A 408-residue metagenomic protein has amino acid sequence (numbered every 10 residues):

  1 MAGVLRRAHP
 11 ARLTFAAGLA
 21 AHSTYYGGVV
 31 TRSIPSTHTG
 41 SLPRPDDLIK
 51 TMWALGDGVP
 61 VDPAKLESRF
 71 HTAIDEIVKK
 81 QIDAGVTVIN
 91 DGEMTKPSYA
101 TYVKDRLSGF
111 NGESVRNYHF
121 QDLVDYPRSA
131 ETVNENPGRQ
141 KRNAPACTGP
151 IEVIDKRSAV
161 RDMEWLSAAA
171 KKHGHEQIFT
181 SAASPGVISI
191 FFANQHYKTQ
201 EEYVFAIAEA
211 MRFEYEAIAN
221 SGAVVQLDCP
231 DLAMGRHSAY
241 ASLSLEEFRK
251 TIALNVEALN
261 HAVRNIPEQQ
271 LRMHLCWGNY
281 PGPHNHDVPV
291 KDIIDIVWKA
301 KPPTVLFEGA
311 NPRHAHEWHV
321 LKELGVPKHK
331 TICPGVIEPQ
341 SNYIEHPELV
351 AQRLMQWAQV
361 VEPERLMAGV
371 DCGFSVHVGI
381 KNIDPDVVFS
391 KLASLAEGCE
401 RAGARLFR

Functional and structural regions predicted by a protein language model:
M1, A8-A11, A233: Composition-driven detection of intrinsically disordered, low-complexity segments
A2-V4, S36: Residue-level detector of alpha-helical transmembrane segments in integral membrane proteins
G3, G18, G27-G28: Residue-identity detector for glycine
R7-S23: N-terminal polybasic/positive-inside topogenic patches
T24-R408: Domain-level signal for soluble alpha/beta catalytic cores
